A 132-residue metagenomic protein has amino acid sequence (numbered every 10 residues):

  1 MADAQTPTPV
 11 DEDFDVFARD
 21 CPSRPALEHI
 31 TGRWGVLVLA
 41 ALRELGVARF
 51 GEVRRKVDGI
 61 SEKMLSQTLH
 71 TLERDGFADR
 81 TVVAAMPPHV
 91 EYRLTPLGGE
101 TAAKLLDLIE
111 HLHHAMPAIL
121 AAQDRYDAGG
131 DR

Functional and structural regions predicted by a protein language model:
M1-P9, K56-Q67: Membrane-interacting alpha-helical segments
A2-V10, A18, P96-R132: Amphipathic alpha-helical dimerization/coiled-coil segments that flank or bridge DNA-binding/regulatory modules
F17-M64, E91, G99: N-terminal helix-turn-helix DNA-binding core of bacterial DNA-binding proteins
L65, L69-D75: Basic amphipathic alpha-helical segments that dock to polyanions
E73-R93: Beta-hairpin "wing" of winged helix-turn-helix
